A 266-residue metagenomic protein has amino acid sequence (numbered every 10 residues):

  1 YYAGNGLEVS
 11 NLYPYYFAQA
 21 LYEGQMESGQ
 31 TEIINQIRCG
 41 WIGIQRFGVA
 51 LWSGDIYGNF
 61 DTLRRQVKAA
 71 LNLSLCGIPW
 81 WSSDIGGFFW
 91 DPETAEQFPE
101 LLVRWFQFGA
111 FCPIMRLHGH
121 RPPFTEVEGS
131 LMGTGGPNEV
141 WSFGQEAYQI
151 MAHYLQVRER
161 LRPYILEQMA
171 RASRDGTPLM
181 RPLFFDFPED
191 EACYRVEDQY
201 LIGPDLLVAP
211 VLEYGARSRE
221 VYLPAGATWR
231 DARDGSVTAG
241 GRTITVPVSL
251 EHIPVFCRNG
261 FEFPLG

Functional and structural regions predicted by a protein language model:
Y1-N259, F263-G266: Catalytic-domain carbohydrate-binding cleft regions of carbohydrate-active enzymes
